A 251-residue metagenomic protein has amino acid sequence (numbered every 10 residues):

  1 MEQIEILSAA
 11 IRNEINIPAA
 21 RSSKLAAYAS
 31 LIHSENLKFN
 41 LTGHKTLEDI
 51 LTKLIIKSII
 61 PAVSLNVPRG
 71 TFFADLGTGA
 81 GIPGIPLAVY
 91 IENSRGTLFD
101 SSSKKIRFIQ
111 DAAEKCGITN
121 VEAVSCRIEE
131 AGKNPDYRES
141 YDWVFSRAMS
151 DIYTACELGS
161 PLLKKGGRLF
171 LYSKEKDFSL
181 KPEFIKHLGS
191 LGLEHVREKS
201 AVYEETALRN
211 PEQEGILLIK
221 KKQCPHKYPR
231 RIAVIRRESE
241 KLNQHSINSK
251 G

Functional and structural regions predicted by a protein language model:
Q3-R69, A74, K104, D111-V121 (+1 more regions): Class I SAM-dependent transferase core
I32, L87, L218: Residue-level signal for inorganic ion chemistry
L41, N93-G96: Short small-residue beta-strand/loop micro-motif enriched in glycine and branched aliphatics
I59, I85, E157: Active-site phosphate/pyrophosphate- and oxyanion-stabilizing loops and adjacent acidic/basic residues in soluble
G77: Conserved glycine-centered beta->alpha loop in an early N-terminal alpha/beta scaffold
A80-N93: Conserved SAM-binding loop of SAM-dependent methyltransferases across substrates and taxa, primarily the Class I
S94-R95, S101-G251: S-adenosylmethionine
